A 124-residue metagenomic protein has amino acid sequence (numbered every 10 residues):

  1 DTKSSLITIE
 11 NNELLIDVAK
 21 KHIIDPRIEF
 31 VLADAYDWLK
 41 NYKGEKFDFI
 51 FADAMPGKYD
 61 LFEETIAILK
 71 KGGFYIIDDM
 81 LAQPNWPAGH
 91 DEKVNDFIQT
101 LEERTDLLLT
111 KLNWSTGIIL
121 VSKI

Functional and structural regions predicted by a protein language model:
D1-I124: S-adenosylmethionine/decaboxylated-SAM
